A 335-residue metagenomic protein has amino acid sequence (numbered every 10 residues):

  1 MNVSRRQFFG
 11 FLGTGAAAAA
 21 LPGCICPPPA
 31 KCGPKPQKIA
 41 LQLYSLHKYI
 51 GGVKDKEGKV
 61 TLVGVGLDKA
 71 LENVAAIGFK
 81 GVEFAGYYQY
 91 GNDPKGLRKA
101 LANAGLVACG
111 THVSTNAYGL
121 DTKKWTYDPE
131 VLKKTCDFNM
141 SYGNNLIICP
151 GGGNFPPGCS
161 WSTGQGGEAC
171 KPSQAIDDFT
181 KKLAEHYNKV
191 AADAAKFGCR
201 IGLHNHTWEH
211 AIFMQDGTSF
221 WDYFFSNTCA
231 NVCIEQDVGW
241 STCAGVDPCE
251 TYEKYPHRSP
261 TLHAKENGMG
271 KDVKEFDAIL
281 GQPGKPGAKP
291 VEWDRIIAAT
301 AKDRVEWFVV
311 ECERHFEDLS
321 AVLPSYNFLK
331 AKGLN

Functional and structural regions predicted by a protein language model:
N2-N145, C170, D177-D178, E185 (+3 more regions): N-terminal pre-domain/capping segments
Y49-I50, F84-P94, N116-D128, F155-G158 (+5 more regions): Acidic-and-aromatic substrate-binding clefts and catalytic sites of carbohydrate-active enzymes
G66, W125-K133, T180-Y187, G217-W221 (+2 more regions): Charged helix-capping and loop-helix junction motifs
A76-F79, Y142, K189-C199, N227-N231 (+1 more regions): A structural motif corresponding to the C-terminal end of an alpha-helix and its immediate exit/capping segment
D121, N154-F155, W161, Q165-F179 (+1 more regions): Surface-exposed cleft-lining segments at the edges of enzyme active sites
K189-P283, P290: Acidic/histidine-rich catalytic cores of soluble enzymes
E313-N335: Aromatic-rich peripheral "rim/lid" segments of glycoside hydrolase catalytic domains that contact and position glycan
